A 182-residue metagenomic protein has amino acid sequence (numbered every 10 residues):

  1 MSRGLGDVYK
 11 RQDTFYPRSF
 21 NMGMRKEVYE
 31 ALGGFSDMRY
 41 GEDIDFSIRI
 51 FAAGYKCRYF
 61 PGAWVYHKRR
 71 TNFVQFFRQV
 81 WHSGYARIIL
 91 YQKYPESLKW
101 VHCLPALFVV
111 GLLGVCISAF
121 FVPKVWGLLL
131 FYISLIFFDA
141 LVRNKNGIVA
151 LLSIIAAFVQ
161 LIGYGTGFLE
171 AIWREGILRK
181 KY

Functional and structural regions predicted by a protein language model:
M1-Y9: Single conserved hydrophobic/aromatic residue that forms the stacking wall/gate of nucleotide- or nucleobase-binding
R11-D13, I162: Multi-pass alpha-helical membrane architecture of UbiA-family and related isoprenoid/lipid prenyltransferases
T14-Y16, M38: Residue-level "hotspot" positions that anchor or transmit function at local structural transition points
R18-L32: Conserved nucleotide-sugar donor-binding and metal-coordinating catalytic region shared by glycosyltransferases
K26-E27, G54, G114, F120: Short loop segments at secondary-structure junctions
E30, S36-L98: Catalytic donor/gating beta->alpha subdomain of glycosyltransferases that bind UDP-sugars
E96-L107: Membrane-interface anchor segments at the N-terminal boundary of transmembrane helices in multi-pass membrane enzymes
F108-L178: Membrane-embedded multi-pass helical conduit in multi-pass membrane proteins, especially envelope-biosynthetic
